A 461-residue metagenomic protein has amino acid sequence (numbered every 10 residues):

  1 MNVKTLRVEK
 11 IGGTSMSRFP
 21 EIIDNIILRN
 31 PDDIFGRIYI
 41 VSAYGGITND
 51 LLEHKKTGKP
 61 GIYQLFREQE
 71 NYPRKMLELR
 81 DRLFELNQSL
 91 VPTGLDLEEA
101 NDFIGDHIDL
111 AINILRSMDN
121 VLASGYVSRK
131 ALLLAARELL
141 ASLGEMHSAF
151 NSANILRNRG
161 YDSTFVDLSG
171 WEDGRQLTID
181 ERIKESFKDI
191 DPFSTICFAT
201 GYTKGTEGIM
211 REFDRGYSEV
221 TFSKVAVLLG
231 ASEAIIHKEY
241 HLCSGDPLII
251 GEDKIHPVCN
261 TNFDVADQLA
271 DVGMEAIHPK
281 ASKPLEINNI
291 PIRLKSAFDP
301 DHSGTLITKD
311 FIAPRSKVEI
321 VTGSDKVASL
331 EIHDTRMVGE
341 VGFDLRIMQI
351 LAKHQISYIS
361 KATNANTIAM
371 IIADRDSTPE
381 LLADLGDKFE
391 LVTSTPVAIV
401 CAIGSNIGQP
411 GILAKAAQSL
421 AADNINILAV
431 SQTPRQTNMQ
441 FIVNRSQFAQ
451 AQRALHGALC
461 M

Functional and structural regions predicted by a protein language model:
M1-I277, S282, I442-N444: Nucleotide/pyrophosphate-binding catalytic subdomain
S42, A297, T363: Conserved H-loop
Y161, A231-S232, I290, I356 (+1 more regions): Short glycine/serine/threonine/alanine-rich loop segments
W171, H241-L242, P300, N366 (+1 more regions): Positions that flank functional sites
E233-H237, I292-L294, I359-S360: Short hydrophobic alpha-helical runs that function as membrane-insertion/retention elements
N262-R336: A conserved active-site cap/scaffold subdomain adjacent to cofactor or substrate pockets
S303-M461: A conserved regulatory-domain signal marking ACT and ACT-like small-molecule sensing domains and adjacent regulatory
